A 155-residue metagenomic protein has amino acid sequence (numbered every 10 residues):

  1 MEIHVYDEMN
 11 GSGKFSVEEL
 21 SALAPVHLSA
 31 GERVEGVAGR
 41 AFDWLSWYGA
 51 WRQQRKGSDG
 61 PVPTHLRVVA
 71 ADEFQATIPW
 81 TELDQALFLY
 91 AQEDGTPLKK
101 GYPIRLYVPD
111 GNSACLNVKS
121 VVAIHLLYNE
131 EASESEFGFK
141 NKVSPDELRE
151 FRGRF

Functional and structural regions predicted by a protein language model:
M1-F155: N-terminal intrinsically disordered, low-complexity segments enriched in P/E/S/T
